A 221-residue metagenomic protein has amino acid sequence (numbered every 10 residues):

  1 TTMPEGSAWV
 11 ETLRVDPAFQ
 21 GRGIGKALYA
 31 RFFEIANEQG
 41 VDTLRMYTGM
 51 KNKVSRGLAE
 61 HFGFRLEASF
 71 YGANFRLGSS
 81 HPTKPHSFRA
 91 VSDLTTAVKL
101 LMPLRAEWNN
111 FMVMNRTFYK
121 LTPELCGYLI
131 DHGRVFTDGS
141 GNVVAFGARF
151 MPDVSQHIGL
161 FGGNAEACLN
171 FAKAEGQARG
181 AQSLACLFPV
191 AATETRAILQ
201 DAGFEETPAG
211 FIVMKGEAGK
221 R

Functional and structural regions predicted by a protein language model:
T1, R45-G49, R65-S79, E205-G216: Conserved catalytic-core motifs of GNAT/GCN5-like acyltransferases
T1-P17, I130-E166: Conserved donor-binding loop and adjoining core beta-sheet/short helix segment in diverse acyl/aminoacyl transferases
M3, D16, Q20-G21, G25-L28 (+2 more regions): Short, flexible helix-coil linker/hinge segments at the edges of structured domains or between repeats
A8, Y29, A36-K51, L58 (+1 more regions): Conserved GNAT acetyl-CoA-binding A-motif
T12-V15, G21-I35, G57, H61 (+1 more regions): Conserved acetyl-CoA-binding loop-helix of GNAT-fold acetyltransferases
R22, K26, E38, M50-A68 (+1 more regions): Conserved active-site alpha-helix within GNAT-family acetyltransferase domains
F62-D153: Amide-forming acyltransferase catalytic core, primarily the GNAT-like/NAT-type and related acyltransferase folds
L121, L125-I130, A148-R221: Extended, charged low-complexity segments that frequently continue into or abut oligomerization scaffolds
